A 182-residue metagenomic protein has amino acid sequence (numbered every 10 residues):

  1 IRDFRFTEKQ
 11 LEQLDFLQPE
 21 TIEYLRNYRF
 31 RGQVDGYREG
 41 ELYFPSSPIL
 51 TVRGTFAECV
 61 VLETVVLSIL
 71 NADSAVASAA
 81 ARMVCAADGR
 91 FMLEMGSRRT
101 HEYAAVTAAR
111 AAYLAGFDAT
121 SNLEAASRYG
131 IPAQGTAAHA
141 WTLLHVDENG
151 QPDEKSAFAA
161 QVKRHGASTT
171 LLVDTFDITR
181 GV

Functional and structural regions predicted by a protein language model:
I1-K9, E23-L25, R29, V34: N-terminal membrane-targeting segments
I1-L17, A75, C85: Extended boundary segments
F16, I22-R31, G40-V182: Buried, small/hydrophobic-residue-enriched core segments of structured protein domains
